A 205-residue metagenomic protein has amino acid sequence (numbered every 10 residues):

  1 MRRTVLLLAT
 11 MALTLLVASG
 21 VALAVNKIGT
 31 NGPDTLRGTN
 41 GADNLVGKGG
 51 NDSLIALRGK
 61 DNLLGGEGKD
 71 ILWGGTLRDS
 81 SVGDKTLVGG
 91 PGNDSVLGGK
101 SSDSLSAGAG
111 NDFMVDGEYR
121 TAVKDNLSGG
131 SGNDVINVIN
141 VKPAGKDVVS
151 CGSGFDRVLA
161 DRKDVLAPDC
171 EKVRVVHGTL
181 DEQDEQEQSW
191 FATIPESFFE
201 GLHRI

Functional and structural regions predicted by a protein language model:
M1-T4, A9: Positively charged n-region of N-terminal signal peptides that target proteins for export
L8-V17: Bacterial N-terminal signal peptides
S19-N26: Sec/Tat signal peptide C-region and signal peptidase I cleavage site
G29-G32, G38, G47-G49, A56-R58 (+11 more regions): Glycine-centered beta-turn/loop sites at beta-strand termini
F113, V135, W190: Thiamine diphosphate
V138-I139, P143-D181: Leucine-rich solenoid repeat scaffolds
Q183-I205: Composition-driven, intrinsically disordered low-complexity tracts enriched in small residues
